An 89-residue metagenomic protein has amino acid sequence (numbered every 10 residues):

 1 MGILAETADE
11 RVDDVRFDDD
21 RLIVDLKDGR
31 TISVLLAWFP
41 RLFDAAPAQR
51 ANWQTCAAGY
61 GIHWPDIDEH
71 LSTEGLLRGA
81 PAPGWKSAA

Functional and structural regions predicted by a protein language model:
M1-A89: Motif-centric detector for short Cys/His coordination patterns
